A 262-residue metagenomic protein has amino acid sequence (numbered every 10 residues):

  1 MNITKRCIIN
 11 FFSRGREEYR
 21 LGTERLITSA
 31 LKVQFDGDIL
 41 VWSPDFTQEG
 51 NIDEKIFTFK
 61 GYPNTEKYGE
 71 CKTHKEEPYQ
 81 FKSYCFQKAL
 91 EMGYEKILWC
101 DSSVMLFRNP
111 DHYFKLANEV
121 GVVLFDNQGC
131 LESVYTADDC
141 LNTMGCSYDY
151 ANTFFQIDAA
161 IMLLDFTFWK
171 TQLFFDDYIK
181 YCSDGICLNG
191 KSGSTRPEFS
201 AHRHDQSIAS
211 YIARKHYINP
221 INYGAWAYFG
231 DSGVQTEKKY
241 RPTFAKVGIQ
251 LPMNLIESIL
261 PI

Functional and structural regions predicted by a protein language model:
M1-C71, E91-G93, S200-R203, Y217 (+3 more regions): N-terminal anchoring/stem segment of glycosyltransferases
T4, K82, C100, Q156-A160: Residues that flank catalytic or metal-binding motifs in active/ligand-binding sites
L21-E24, Q80-Y84, R203-Y211: A structural signal for well-ordered alpha-helical segments within the folded catalytic domains of diverse enzymes
N64-Q87: Short, structured active-site "lid" loops
K72-K75, M144-N152: Short, P/G- and charge-enriched loop/turn segments at secondary-structure junctions
K82-T136: GT-A fold catalytic core of metal-dependent nucleotide-sugar glycosyltransferases, centered on the diacidic
V123-D149, V234-R241: A short, conserved beta-to-alpha structural element at the edge of catalytic cores that scaffolds binding
D149-P252: Catalytic core and acceptor-binding pocket of nucleotide-sugar-dependent glycosyltransferases
